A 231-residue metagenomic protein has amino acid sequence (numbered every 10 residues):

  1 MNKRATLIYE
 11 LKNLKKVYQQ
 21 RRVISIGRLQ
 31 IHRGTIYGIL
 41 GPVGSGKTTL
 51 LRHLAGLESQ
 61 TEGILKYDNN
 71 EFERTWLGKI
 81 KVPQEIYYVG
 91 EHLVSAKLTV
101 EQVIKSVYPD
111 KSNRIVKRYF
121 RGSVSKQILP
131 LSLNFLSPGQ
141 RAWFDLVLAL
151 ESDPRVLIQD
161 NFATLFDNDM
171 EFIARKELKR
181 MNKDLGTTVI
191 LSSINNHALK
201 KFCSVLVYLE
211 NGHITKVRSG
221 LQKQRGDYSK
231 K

Functional and structural regions predicted by a protein language model:
N2-G27, W76: A short, flexible loop at the N-terminus of ABC-type nucleotide-binding domains that lies
L40-P42: The feature captures the beta-strand-to-loop junction immediately N-terminal to the Walker
A55: Helix-to-loop junction immediately C-terminal to a conserved catalytic motif
G63-R74, I80-V82: Conserved ABC transporter NBD signature motif
H92, K97-K111: Q-loop/switch helix immediately C-terminal to the Walker
L157-N161: Catalytic Walker B motif of ABC-type/P-loop ATPase nucleotide-binding domains
S192-I194: H-loop/switch region of ABC-family ATPase nucleotide-binding domains
